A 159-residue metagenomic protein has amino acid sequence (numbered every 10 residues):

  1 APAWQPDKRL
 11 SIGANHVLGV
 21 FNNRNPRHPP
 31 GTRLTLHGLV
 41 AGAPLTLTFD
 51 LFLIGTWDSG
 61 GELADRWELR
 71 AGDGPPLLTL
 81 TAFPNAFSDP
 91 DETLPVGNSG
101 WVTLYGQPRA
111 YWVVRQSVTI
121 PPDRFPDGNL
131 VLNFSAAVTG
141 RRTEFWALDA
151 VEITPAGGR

Functional and structural regions predicted by a protein language model:
A1-P6, P75-T81, R159: Extracellular carbohydrate-recognition regions
R9-G31, W101-V113, T143: Extracellular beta-rich ligand/substrate-recognition surface
R24-T48, D65, Y111-V118: Short beta-strands within extracellular/lumenal beta-sheet-rich domains
P29, W57-A64, Y111-V113, A137-A156: Extracellular carbohydrate recognition
L45-L51, G128-A137: Extracellular beta-strand-rich recognition modules
A64-P76, V151: Extended low-complexity, serine/threonine- and proline-enriched intrinsically disordered segments
G72, T119, A150-R159: Short beta-strand-to-coil "C-cap" segments at the C-terminal boundary of structured domains/repeats, marking
P90-V131: Short, surface-exposed tryptophan/glycine-enriched loops that mediate extracellular molecular recognition
